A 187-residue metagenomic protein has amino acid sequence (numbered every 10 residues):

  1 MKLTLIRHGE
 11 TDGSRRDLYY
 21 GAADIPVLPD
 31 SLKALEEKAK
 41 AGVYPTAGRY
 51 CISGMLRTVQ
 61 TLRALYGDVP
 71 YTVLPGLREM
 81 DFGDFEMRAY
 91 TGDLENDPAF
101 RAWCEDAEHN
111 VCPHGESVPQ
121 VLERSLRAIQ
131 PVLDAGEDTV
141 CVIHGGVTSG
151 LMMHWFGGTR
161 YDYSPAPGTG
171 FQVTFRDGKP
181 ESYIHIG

Functional and structural regions predicted by a protein language model:
K2-V69: Active-site-proximal alpha-helix that buttresses catalytic centers in soluble enzyme cores
L3, G48, G136-G146: Generic beta-sheet signal
T11, V147-T148: Short active-site segment of divalent metal-dependent hydrolases/proteases that encodes the spacing between
I52-S53, E123, V142-I143: Short beta-strand scaffold positions
A64, G150-H154: Active-site signature of alpha/beta-hydrolase-fold catalytic machinery across serine- and Asp/Cys-nucleophile hydrolases
L65-R124: Phosphate-handling substructures
G158-S182: Domain-level recognition of soluble alpha/beta enzyme cores, biased toward histidine phosphatases/phosphomutases
Y183-G187: Short, solvent-exposed aromatic-acidic interface loops
